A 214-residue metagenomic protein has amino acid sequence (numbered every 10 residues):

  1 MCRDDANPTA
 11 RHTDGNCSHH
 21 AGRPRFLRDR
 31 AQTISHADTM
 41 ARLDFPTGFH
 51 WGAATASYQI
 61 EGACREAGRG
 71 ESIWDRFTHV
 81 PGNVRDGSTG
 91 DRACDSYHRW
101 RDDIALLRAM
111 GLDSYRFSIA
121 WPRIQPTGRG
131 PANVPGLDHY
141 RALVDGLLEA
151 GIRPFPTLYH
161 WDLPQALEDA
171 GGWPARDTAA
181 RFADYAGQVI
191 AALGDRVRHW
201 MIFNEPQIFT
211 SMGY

Functional and structural regions predicted by a protein language model:
D5, H12-D14: Intrinsic low-complexity, disordered N-terminal segments enriched in polar/charged/small residues
A6, A31-Q32: Intrinsic disorder/low-complexity segments in short proteins, especially the signal peptide and propeptide regions
I34-N133, L137, L143-E149: N-terminal structural segment of carbohydrate-active enzymes
I104-Y214: Substrate-binding cleft and catalytic face of glycoside hydrolase catalytic domains, especially the flexible beta-alpha
